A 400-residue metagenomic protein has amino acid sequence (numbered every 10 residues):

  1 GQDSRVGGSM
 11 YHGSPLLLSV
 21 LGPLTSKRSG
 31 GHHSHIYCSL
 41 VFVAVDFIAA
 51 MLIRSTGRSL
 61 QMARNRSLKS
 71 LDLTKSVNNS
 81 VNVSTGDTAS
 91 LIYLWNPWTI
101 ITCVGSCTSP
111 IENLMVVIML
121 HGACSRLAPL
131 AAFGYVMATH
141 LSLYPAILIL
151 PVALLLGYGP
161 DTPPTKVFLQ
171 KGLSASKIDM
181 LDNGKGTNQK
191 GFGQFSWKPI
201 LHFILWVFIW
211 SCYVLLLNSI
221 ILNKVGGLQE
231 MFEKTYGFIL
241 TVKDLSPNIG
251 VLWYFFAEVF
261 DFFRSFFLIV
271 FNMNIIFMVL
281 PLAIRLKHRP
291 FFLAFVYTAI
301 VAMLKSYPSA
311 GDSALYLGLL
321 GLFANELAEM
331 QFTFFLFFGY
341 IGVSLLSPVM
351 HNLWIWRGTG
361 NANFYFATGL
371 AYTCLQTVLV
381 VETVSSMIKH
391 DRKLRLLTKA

Functional and structural regions predicted by a protein language model:
G1, L216-I249, W253: Extracytoplasmic catalytic-loop and juxtamembrane helix elements of membrane-embedded, polyprenol/dolichol-linked
G1-Q229, L268-A400: Multi-pass membrane glycosyltransferase architecture that uses lipid-linked
G237-T241, R264-F267, V301-L304: Active-site rim elements
F256: Terminal helix/beta-alpha structural elements that buttress the NAD(P)+-binding lobe
